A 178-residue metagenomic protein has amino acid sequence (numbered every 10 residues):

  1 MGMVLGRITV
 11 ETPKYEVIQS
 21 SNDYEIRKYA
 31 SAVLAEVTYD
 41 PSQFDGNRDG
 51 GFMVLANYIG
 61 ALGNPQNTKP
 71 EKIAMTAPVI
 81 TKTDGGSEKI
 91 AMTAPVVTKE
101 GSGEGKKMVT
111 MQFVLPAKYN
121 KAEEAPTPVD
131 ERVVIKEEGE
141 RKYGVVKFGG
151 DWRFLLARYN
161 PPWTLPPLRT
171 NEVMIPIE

Functional and structural regions predicted by a protein language model:
M1-E178: A solvent-exposed interaction/effector surface
